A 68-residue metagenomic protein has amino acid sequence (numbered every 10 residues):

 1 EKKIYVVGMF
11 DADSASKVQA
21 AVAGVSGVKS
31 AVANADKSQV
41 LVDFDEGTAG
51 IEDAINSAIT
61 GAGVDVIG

Functional and structural regions predicted by a protein language model:
E1-G68: Flexible metal-binding regulatory segments at protein termini and peripheral loops
